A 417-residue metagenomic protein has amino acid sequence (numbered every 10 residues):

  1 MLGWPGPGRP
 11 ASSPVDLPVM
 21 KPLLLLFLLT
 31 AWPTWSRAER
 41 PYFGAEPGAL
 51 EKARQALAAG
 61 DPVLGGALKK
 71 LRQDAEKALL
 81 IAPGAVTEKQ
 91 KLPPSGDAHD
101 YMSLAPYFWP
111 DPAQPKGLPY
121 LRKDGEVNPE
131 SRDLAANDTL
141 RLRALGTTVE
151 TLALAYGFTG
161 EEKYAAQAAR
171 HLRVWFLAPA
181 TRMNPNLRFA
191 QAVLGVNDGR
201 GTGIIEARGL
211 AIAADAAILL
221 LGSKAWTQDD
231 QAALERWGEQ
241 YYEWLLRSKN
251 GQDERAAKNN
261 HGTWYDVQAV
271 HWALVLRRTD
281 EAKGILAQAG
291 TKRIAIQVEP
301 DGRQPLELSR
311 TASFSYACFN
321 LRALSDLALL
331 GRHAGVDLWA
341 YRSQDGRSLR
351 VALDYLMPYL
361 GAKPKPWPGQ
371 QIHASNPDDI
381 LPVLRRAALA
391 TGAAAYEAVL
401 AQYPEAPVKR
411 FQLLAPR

Functional and structural regions predicted by a protein language model:
W4, W32-W35: Tryptophan (W) side chains
P5-P10: Compositionally biased, low-complexity flexible segments
A11-V19: Short, Lys/Arg-enriched N-terminal segments with co-localized hydrophobic residues within the first ~10-30 amino acids
L23-A31: Sec-dependent N-terminal signal peptides
L28, W35-E254, T263, A287 (+2 more regions): Extracellular glycan-targeting catalytic surfaces
G251-N259, V270-H271: Short helix-to-loop capping/linker segments positioned immediately adjacent to catalytic or ligand/cofactor-binding
W264-P364: Long, repeat-rich segments with strong aromatic
